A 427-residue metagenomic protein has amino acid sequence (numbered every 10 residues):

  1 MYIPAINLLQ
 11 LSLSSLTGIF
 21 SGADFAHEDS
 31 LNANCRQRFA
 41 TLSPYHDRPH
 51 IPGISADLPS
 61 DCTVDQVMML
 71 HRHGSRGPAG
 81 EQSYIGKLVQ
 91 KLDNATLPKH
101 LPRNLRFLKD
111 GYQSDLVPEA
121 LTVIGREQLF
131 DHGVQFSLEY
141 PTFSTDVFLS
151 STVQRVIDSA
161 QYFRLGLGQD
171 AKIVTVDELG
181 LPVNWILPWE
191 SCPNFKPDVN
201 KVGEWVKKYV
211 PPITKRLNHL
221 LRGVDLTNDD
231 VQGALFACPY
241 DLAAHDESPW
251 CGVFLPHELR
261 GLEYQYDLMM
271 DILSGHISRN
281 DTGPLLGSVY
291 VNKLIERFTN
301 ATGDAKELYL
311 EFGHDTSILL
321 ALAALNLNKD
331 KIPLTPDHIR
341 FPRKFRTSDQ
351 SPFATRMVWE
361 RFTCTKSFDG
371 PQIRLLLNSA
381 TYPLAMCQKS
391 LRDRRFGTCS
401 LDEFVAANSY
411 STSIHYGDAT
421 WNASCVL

Functional and structural regions predicted by a protein language model:
M1-A23: Fungal secretory targeting signals
G18-V147, V153-Y309, G313-L427: Signature for phosphate-centric chemistry
